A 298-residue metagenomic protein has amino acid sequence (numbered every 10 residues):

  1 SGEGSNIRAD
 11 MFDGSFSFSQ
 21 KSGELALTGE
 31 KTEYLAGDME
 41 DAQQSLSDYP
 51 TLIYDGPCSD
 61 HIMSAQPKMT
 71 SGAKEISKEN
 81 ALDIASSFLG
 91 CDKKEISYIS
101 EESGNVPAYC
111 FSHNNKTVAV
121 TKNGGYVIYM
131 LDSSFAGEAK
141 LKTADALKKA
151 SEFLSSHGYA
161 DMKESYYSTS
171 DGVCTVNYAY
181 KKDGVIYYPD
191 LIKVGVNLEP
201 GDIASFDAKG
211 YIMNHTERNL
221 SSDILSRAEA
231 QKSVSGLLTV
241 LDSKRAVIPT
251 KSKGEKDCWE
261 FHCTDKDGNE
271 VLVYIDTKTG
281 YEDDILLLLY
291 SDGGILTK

Functional and structural regions predicted by a protein language model:
S1-K298: Long, terminal "pre-/pro-" and other extracytoplasmic accessory regions that lie outside the mature folded/catalytic
